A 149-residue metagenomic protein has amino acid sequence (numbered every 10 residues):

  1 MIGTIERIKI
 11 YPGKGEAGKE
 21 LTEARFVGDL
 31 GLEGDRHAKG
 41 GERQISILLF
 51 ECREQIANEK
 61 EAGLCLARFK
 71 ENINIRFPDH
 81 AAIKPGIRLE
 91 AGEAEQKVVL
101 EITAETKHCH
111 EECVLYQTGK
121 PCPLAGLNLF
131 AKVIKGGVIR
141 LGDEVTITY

Functional and structural regions predicted by a protein language model:
M1-Y149: Metal-cofactor-dependent catalytic cores
